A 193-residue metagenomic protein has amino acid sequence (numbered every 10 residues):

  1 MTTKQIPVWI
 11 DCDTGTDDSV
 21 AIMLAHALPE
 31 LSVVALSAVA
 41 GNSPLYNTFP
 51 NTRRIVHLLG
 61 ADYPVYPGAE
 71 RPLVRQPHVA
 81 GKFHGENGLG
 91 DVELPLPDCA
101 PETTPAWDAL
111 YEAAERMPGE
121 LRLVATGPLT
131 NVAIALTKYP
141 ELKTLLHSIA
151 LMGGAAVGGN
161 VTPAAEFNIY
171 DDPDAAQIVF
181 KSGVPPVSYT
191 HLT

Functional and structural regions predicted by a protein language model:
I6, A27-E115: Glycine-rich nucleotide/cofactor/substrate-binding loop typically near the N-terminus or early in the first domain
D13, L36, V65, G127 (+1 more regions): Divalent metal-coordination and catalytic microenvironments
D18-A27, A133: Histidine-anchored nucleotide/phosphate-binding helix
M23-L31, H57-L58, K138-Y139, K181-S182: Alpha-helix C-terminal capping segments
L36, T144-G154: Short, acidic/small-residue loops that bind anionic groups at enzyme active sites
T103-A109, T130, A150-G153, V157-I178: Active-site glycine-rich loop that binds ribose-phosphate moieties when present
W107-K138: Internal, conserved structured core segments that host functional sites
T190-T193: Conserved small/polar residues in nucleotide/adenosyl-binding loops
